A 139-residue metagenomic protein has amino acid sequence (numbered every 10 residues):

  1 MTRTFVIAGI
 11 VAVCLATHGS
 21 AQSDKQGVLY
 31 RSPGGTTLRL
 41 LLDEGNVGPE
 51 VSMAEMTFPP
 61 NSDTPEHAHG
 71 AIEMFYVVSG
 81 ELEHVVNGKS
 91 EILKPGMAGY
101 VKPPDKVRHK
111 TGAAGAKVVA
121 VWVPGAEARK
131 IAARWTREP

Functional and structural regions predicted by a protein language model:
M1-I7: Bacterial N-terminal signal peptides that target proteins for export
F5, V13-E50, K130-P139: A short, N-terminal "cap"/entry segment at the start of jelly-roll beta-barrel domains of the cupin/DSBH fold
G48, P103-A128: Ligand-binding loop in jelly-roll beta-barrel domains
S52-H69: Conserved short histidine dyad/triad with adjacent acidic residue
H67-H69, H84, V107-H109: Histidine-centered active-site/metal-ligand motif
G70-L82, N87: Glycine- and acidic-residue-biased ligand/ion/polar-headgroup-sensing regions
G88-P104: Short acidic-glycine-tyrosine-enriched beta hairpin
